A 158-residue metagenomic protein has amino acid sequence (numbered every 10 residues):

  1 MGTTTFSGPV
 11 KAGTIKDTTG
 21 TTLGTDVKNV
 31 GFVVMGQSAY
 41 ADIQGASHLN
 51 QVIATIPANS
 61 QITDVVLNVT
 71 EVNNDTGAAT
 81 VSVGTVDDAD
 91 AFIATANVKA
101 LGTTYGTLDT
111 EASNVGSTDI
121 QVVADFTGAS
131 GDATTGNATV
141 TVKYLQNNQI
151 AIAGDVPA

Functional and structural regions predicted by a protein language model:
G2-A158: Surface-exposed, low-hydrophobicity beta-strand/loop segments enriched in small/polar/acidic residues
